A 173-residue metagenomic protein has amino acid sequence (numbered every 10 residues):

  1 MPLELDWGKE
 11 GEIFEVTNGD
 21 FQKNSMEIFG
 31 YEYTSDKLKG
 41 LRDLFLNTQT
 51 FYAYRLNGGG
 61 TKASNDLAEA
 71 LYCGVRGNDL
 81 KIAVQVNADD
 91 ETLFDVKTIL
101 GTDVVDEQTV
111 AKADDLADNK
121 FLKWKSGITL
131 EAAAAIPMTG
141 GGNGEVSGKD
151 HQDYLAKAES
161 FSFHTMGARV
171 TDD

Functional and structural regions predicted by a protein language model:
M1-D173: Surface-exposed assembly/interface segments
